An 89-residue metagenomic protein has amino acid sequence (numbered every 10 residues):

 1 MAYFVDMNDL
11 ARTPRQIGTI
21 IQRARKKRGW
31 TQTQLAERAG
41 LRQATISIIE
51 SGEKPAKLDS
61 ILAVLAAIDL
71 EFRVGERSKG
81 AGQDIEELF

Functional and structural regions predicted by a protein language model:
A2-F4, R73-F89: Short, charged recognition helix plus adjacent turn of helix-turn-helix-like nucleic-acid-binding domains
A2-K27: A short, Lys/Arg-rich alpha-helix, primarily the initiator
T19-R38, A63: Short basic helix-loop element that most often maps to the first helix and adjoining turn of HTH DNA-binding modules
W30, L41, L70: Short glycine/serine/threonine/alanine-rich loop segments
G40-K54: Recognition helix of helix-turn-helix/homeodomain-like DNA-binding domains that insert into the DNA major groove
P55-L58, G82: Structural motif corresponding to alpha-helix initiation and N-cap regions
D59-G75: DNA major-groove recognition helix of helix-turn-helix/homeodomain DNA-binding modules
